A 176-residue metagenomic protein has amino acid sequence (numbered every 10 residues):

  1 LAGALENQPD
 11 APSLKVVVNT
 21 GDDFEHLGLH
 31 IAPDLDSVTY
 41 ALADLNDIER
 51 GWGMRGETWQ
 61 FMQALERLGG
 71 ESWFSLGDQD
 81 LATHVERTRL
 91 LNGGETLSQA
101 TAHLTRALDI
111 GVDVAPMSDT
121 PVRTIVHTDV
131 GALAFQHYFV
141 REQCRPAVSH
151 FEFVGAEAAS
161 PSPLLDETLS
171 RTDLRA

Functional and structural regions predicted by a protein language model:
L1: Short, glycine-rich nucleotide/cofactor-binding loops
A4-S13: A short, Lys/Arg-enriched amphipathic alpha-helix followed by its capping loop at the start of a domain
N19-G155: Electropositive, gly/pro-rich neighborhoods at or near active sites that engage anionic ligands
H150-T172: Active-site glycine-rich loop that binds ribose-phosphate moieties when present
